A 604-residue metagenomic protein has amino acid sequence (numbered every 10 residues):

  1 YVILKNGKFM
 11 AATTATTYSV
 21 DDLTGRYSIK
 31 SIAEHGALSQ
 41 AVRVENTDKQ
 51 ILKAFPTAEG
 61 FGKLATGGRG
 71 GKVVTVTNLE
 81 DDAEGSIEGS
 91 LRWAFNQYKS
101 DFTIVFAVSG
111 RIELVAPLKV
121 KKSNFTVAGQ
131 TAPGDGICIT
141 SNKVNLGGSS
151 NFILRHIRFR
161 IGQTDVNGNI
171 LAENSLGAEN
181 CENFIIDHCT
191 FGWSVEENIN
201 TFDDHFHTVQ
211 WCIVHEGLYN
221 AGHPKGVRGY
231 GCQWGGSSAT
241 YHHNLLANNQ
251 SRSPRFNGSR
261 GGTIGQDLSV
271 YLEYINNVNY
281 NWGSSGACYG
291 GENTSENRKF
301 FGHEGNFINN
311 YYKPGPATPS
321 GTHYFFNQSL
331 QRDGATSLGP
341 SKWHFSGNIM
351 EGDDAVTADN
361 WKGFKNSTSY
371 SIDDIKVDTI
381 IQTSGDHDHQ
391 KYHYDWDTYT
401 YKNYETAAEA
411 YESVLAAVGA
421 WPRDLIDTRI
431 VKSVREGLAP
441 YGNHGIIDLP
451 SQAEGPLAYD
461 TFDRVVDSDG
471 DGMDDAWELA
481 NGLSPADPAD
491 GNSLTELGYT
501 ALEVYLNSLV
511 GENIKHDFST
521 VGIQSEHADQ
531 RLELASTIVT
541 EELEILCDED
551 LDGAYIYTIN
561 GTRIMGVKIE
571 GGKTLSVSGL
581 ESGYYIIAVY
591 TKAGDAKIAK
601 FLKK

Functional and structural regions predicted by a protein language model:
V2, F9, Q524-K604: C-terminal outer-membrane/trafficking sorting elements
V20-G36: Beta-strand-rich modules
E34-K49: Extracellular fibronectin type III
K53-I104: Acidic Gly/Asp/Thr-rich repetitive segments characteristic of extracellular carbohydrate-active and adhesion proteins
I104, V127-A128, F152-L154, F184-D187 (+5 more regions): All-beta strand scaffolds that present successive hydrophobic residues in beta-strands
I112-S238: Right-handed parallel beta-helix
R255, Y271-P450: Extracellular beta-rich repeat passengers
P450-T520: Extracellular calcium-associated, cysteine-rich motifs in secreted modular proteins
